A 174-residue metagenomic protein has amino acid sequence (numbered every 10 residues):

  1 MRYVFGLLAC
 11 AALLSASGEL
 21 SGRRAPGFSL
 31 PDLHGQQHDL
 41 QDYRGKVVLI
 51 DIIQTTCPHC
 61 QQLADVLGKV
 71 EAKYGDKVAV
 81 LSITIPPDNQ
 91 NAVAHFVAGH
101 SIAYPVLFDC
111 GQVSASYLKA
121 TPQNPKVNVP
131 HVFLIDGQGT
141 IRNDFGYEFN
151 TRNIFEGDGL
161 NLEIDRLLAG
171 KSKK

Functional and structural regions predicted by a protein language model:
Y3-A12: Sec-dependent N-terminal signal peptides
S15-L40: N-terminal "domain-start" segment that seeds a small globular fold
R44, I52-K69: Conserved redox-active cysteine motifs that mediate thiol-disulfide chemistry, especially di-cysteine Cys-X(1-2)-Cys
L49-I50, V80, V132: Hydrophobic beta-strand anchors of alpha/beta hydrolase catalytic cores
Q61-S101, Q112-Y117: Structural microenvironment flanking redox-active thiols in thiol-disulfide oxidoreductases
F96-H131, I135-G137: Short, internal strand/loop/helix patches that form the active-site neighborhood or redox-interaction surface
V129-K174: Thiol-/selenol-based redox modules, centered on thioredoxin-like and closely related oxidoreductase domains
